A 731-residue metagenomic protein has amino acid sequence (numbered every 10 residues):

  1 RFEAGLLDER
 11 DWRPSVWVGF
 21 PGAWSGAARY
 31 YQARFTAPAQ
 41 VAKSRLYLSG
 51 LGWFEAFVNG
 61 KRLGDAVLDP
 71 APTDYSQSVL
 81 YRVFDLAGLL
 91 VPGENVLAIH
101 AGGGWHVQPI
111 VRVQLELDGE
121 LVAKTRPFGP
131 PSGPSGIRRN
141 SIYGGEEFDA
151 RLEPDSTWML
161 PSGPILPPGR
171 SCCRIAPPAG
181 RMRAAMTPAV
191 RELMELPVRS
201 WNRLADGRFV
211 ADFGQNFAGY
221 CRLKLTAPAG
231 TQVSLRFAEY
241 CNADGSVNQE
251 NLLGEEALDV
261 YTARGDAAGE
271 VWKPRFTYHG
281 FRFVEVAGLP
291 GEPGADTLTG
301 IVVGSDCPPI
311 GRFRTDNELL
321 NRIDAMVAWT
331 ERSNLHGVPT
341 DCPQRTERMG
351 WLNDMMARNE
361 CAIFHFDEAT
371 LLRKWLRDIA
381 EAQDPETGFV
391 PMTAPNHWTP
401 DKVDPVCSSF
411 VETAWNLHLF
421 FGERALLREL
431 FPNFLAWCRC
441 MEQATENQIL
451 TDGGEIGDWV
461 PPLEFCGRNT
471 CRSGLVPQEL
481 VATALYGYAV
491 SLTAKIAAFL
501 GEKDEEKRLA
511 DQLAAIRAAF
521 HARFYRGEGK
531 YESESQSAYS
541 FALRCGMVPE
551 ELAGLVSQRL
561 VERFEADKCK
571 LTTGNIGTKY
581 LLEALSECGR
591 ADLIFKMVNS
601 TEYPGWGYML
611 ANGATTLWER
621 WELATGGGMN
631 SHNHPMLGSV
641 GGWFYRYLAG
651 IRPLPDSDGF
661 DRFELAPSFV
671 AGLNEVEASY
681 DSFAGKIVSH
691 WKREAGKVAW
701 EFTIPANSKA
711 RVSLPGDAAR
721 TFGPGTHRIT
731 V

Functional and structural regions predicted by a protein language model:
E3-L7, A66, A484-L500: Conserved, charged catalytic cores of large soluble enzymes
E3-R345, N353-D354, T370-L371, T387-W398 (+4 more regions): Extracellular/oxidizing-compartment recognition motifs
Y30, Y81-V83, G269-E270, D341-T346 (+7 more regions): Active-site-adjacent structural elements in folded domains
W53, I110, L121-P127, P131-G133 (+9 more regions): Active-site acid/base region of carbohydrate-active enzymes
F54, R62-D65, D69-P70, I379 (+5 more regions): Active/binding-pocket-proximal capping segment
G136-S162, A184-M194, A510-D511, D592-V731: Non-catalytic C-terminal accessory modules of carbohydrate-active enzymes
W351-I363, L372-R373, D404-N416, E479-A494 (+4 more regions): Well-ordered alpha-helical segments within folded domains of soluble proteins
R526-N630: Extracellular polysaccharide-recognition and catalytic grooves
